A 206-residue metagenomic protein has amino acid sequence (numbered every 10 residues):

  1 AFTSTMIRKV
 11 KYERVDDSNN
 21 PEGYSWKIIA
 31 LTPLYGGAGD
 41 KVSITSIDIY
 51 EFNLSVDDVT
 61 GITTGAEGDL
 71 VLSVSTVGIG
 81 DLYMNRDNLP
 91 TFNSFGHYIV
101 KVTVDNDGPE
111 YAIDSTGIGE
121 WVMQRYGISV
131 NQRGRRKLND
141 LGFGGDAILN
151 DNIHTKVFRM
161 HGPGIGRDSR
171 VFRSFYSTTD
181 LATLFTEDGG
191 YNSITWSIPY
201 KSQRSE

Functional and structural regions predicted by a protein language model:
T3-I7, G144-H161: Aromatic sugar-binding surface patches on proteins that engage polysaccharides or sugar-phosphate polymers
T5-S43, G189-Q203: Short beta-strand edge/turn micro-motifs at domain boundaries
L31-T91: Short, compositionally biased P/S/T/A/G/V-rich stretches that sit at domain boundaries
D48-I49, N53, D180-E206: Short beta-strand elements
S94-V100: Structural beta-strand segments of beta-rich domains
V102-E110: Extracellular acidic, Ser/Thr/Pro-rich low-complexity tracts
Y126-L149: Solvent-exposed serine/threonine-rich low-complexity stretches and specific carbohydrate-binding patches
D151-S177: Short, hydrophobic beta-strand segments
